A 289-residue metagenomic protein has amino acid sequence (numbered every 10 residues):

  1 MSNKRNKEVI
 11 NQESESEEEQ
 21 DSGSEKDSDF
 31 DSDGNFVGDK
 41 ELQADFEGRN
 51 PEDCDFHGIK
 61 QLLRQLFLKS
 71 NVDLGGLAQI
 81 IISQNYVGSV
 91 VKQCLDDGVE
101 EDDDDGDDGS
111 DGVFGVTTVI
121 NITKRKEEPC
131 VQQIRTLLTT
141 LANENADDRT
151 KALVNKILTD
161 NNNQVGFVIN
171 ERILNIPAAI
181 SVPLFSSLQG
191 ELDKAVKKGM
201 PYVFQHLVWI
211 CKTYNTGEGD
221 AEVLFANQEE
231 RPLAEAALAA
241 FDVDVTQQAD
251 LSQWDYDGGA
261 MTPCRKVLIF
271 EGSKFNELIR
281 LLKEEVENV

Functional and structural regions predicted by a protein language model:
S2-V289: Intrinsically disordered, low-complexity, positively biased terminal segments
